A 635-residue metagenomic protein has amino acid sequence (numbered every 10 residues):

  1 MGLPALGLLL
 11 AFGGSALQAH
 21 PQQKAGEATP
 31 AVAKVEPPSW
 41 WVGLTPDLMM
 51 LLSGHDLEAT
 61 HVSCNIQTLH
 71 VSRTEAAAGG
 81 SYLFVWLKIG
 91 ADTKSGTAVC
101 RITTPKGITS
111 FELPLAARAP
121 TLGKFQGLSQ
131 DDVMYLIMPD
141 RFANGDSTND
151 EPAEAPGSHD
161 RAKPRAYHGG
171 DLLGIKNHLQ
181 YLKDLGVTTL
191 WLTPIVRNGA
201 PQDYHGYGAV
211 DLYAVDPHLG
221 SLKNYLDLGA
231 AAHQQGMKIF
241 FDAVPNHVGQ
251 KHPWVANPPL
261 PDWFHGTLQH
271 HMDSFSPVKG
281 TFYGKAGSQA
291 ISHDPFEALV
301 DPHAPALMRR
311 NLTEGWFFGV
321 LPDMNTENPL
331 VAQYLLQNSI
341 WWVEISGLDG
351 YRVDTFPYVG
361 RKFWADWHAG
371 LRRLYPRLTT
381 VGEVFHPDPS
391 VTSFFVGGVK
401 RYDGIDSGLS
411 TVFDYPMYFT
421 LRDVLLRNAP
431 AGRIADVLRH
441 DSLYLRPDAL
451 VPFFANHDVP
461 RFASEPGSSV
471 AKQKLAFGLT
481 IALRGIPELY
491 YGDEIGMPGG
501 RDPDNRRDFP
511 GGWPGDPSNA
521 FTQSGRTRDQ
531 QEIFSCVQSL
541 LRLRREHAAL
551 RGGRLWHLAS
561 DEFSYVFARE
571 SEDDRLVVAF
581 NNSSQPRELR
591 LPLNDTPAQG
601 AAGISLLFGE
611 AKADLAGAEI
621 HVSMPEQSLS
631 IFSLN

Functional and structural regions predicted by a protein language model:
G2-S15: Bacterial N-terminal signal peptides
H20, L44-K106: Immunoglobulin-like IPT/TIG beta-sandwich domains and homologous Ig-like subdomains
H20-A59, L115-F125: Beta-strand/beta-sandwich contexts
P21-Q22, T109, A116-V133, K176 (+3 more regions): Carbohydrate-interacting/catalytic domains
I137, L182, L192, L212 (+9 more regions): Conserved, mostly hydrophobic/aromatic
F142-I340, I345, D366-R373, S390-V391 (+2 more regions): Substrate-binding/active-site clefts of carbohydrate-active enzymes
G229, H233, H247, V255-A256 (+11 more regions): Active-site-proximal helices and loops of the catalytic beta/alpha 8
P447-S468: Active-site clefts of carbohydrate-active enzymes
